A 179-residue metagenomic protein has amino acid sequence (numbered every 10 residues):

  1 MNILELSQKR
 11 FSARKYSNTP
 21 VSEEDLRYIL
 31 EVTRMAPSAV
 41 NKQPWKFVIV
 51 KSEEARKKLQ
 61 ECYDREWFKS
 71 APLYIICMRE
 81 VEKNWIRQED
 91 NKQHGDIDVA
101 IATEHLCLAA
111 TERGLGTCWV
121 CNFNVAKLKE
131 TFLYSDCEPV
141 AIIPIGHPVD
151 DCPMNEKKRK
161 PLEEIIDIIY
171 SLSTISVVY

Functional and structural regions predicted by a protein language model:
I3-P20, I142-Y179: C-terminal helix-cap and adjacent tail motif
N18-D25, E31-R34: An N-terminal domain-cap segment
E31, M35-A102: Glycine/small-residue-rich phosphate/adenosyl-binding loop
T33, I75, D90-T131, I143: Small-aliphatic-rich amphipathic alpha-helix that forms the alpha element of a beta-alpha
Q43, G116-W119, E138-P139: A short coil-to-beta-strand element that immediately follows conserved catalytic motifs
W67-A71, L133-M154: A glycine-rich helix N-cap at a beta->alpha junction
R79, N122, H147: Short secondary-structure boundary segments
N84-W85, K127-E130, D150-M154: Short active-site-adjacent structural elements
